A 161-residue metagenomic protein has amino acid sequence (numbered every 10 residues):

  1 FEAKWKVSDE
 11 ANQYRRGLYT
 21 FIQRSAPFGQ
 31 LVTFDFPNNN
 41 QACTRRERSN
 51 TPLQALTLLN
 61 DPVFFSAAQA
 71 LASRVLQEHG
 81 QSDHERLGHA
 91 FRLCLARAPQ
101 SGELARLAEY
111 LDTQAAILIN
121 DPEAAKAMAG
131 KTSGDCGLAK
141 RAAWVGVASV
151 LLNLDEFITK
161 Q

Functional and structural regions predicted by a protein language model:
F1-R86, G130, G134-Q161: An acidic, gly/pro-interrupted, aromatic-rich
H79-G146: C-terminal structured "cap/appendage" subdomains that terminate the fold
